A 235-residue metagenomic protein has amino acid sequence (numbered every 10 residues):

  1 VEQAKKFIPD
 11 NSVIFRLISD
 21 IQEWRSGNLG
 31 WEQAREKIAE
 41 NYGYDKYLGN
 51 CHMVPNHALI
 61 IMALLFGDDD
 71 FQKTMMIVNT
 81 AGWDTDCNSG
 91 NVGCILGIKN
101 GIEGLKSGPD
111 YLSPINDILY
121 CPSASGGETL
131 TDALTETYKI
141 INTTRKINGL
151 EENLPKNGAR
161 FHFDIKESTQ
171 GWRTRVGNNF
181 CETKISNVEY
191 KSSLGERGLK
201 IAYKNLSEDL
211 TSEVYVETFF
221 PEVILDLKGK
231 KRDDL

Functional and structural regions predicted by a protein language model:
V1-G82: Accessory "access/gating" subregions that flank catalytic or transport cores
K5-F7, I95, P114-I118, E152-R160 (+1 more regions): A glycine-rich phosphate-binding loop feature that marks nucleotide/adenosyl-phosphate handling sites
I61-N142, K146: Catalytic phosphate/nucleotide-handling subdomain of diverse soluble enzymes
I98-I102, T169, N205-S207: Short loop/turn segments at secondary-structure transitions that flank enzyme active sites
A124, K146-G195: Extracellular carbohydrate-recognition regions
T183-K228: Short carbohydrate-recognition loop motifs
K228-L235: Extended extracellular/luminal ectodomain segments enriched in beta-structured repeat modules
